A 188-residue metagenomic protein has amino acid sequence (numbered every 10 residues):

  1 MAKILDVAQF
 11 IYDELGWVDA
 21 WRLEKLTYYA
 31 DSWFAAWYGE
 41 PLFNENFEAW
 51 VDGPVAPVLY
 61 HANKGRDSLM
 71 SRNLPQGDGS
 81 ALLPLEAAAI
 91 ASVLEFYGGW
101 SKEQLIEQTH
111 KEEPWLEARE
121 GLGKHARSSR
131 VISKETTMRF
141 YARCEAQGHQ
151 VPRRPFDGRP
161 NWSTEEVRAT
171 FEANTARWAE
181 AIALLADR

Functional and structural regions predicted by a protein language model:
M1-R188: Domain-edge interaction signal
